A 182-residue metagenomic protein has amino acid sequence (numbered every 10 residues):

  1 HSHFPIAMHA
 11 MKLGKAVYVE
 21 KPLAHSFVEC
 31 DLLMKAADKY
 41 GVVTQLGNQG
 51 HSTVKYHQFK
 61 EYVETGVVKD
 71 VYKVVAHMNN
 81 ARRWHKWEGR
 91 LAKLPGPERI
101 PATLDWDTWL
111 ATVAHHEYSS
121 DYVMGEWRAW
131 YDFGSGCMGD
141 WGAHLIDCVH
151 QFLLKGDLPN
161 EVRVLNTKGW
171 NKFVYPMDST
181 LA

Functional and structural regions predicted by a protein language model:
F4, M8, D31, T53-H57 (+2 more regions): A structural signal for well-ordered alpha-helical segments within the folded catalytic domains of diverse enzymes
F4-H9, E29-C30, Y56-H57, W84-R90 (+1 more regions): Short, solvent-exposed loop/turn and secondary-structure capping segments
F4-S52, E64-G66: Beta-strand-loop-alpha-helix segment that lines the small-molecule cofactor/substrate pocket of alpha/beta enzymes
K15, M34-A37, G41, V63-V71 (+4 more regions): A generic secondary-structure signal for well-formed alpha-helical elements
Y18-V19, H25, V43-L46, Y72-A76 (+3 more regions): Structural recognition of the beta-strand scaffold that forms the well-ordered cores of secreted hydrolase catalytic
K55-W109: Rossmann-like NAD(P)H-binding beta-loop-alpha module
I100-T103, D107-A182: Rossmann-like dinucleotide-binding domain that binds NAD(P)(H)
